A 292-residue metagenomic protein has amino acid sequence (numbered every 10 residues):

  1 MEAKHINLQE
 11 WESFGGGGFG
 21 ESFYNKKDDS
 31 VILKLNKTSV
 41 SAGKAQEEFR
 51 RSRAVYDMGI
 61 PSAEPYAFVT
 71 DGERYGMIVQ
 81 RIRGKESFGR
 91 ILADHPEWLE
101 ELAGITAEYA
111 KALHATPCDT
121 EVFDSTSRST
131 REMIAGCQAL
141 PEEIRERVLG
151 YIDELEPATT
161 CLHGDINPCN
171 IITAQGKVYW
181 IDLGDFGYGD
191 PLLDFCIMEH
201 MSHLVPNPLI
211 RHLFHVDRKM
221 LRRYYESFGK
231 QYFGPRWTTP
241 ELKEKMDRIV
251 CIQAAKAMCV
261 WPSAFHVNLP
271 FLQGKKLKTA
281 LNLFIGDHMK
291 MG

Functional and structural regions predicted by a protein language model:
M1-K4, A115-G164, P168-C169, A174-Q175: An alpha-helical support segment within catalytic cores of ATP-dependent transferases
W11-S13, G18-E121, E156: ATP-binding pocket architecture of kinase catalytic cores
S30, G76, T159-C161, V178-I181 (+1 more regions): Hydrophobic "anchor" residues on beta-strands that sit immediately upstream of conserved functional sites
R83, I166-P168, D185, I197: Short, glycine/acidic-enriched loop or turn micro-motifs at the edges of active sites
I171-F195: Catalytic activation segment of kinase domains across protein kinase-like and atypical kinase folds
F195-R236, C251-N268: Active-site activation/catalytic loop segments of kinase-like enzymes and analogous catalytic loops in related
W237-C251: All-alpha amphipathic helical-bundle segments outside canonical DNA-binding/catalytic cores that form hydrophobic
Q253-G292: ATP/Mg2+ or Mg2+-diphosphate-binding catalytic cores that bind nucleotide phosphates or diphosphates via glycine-rich
